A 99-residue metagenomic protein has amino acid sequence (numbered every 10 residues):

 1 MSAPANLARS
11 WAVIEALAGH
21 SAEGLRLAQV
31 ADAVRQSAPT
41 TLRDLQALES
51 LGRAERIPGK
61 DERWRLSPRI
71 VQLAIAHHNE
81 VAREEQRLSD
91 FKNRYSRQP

Functional and structural regions predicted by a protein language model:
S2-P68: N-terminal helix-turn-helix
H20, H77-H78: Histidine (H) residue identity feature
A33-R35, I75, R83-E85: Short, low-complexity, polar/charged sequence segments that are solvent-exposed and flexible
I70-A76: Short, charged/polar, Gly/Pro-enriched secondary-structure boundary elements
H78-P99: Amphipathic alpha-helical dimerization/coiled-coil segments that flank or bridge DNA-binding/regulatory modules
